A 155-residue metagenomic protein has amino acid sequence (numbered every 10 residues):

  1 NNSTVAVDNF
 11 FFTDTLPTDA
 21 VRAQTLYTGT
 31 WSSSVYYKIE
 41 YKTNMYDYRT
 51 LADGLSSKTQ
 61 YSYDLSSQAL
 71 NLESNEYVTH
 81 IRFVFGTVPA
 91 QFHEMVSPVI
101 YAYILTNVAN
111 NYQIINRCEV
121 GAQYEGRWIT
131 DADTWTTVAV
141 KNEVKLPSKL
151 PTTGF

Functional and structural regions predicted by a protein language model:
N1-L16: Short beta-strand elements of extracellular/lumenal beta-sandwich folds
N2, D19, K42-N44, G86-V88 (+2 more regions): Generic structural motif
T4-A6, K42-N44, A52-G54, K58 (+3 more regions): Long, low-complexity, polar and repeat-rich extracellular regions of very large Gram-negative surface proteins
V7, S32-S34, Q113, D133: Short edge beta-strand segments in beta-sheet-rich domains
F10-F12, Y37-I39, I81-F83, P98-A102 (+2 more regions): Hydrophobic beta-strand residues in large extracellular and virion-surface proteins
T15-R82: A surface/secretory-pathway sequence property marking extracellular, secreted, or lumenal proteins enriched
V21, I104-G154: Extracellular/luminal low-complexity Ser/Thr/Pro-rich, glycosylation-prone repeat/linker regions
Q60-I114: Low-complexity, intrinsically disordered segments enriched in Ser/Thr together with acidic residues
